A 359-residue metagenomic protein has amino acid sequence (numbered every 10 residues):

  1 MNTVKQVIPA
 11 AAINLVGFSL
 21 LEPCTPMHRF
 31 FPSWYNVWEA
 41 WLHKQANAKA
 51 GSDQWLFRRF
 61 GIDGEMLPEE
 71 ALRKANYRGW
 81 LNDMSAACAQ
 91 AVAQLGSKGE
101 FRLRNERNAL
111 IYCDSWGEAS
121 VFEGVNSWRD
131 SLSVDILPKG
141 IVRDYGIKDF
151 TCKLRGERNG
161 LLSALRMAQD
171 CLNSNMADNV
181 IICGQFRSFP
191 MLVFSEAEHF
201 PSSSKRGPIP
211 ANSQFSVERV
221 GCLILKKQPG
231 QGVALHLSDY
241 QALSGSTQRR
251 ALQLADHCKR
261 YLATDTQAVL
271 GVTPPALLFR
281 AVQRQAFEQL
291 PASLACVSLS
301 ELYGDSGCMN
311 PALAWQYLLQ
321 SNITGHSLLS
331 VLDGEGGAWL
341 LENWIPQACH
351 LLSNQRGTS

Functional and structural regions predicted by a protein language model:
M1-R158, L162, R166, D170-M176 (+2 more regions): Conserved "HGTGT" condensation-loop signature of ketosynthase/thiolase-family condensing enzymes that catalyze
